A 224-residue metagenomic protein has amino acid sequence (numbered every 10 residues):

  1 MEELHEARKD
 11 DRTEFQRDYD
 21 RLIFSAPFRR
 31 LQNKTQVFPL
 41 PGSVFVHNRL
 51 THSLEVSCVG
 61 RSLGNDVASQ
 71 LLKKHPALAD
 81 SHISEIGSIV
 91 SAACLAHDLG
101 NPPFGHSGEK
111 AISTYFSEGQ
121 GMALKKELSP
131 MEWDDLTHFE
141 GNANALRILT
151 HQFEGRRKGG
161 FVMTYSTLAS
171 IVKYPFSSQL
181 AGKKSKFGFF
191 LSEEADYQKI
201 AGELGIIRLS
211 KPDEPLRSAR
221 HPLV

Functional and structural regions predicted by a protein language model:
M1-D11, I23-K34, S43, L54 (+3 more regions): Sequence-structural signature of the catalytic-core scaffold of metal-dependent phosphohydrolases that act on
P39-F45: Short hinge/gating elements
V46-L50: Membrane-entry segments of alpha-helical transmembrane domains in multi-pass membrane proteins
